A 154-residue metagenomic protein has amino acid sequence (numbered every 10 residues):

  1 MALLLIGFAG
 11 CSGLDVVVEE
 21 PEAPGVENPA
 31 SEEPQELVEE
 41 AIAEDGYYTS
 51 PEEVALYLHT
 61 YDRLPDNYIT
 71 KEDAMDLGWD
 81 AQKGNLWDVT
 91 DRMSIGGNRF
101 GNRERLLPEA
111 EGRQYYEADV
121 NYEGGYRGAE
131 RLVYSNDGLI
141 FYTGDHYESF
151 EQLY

Functional and structural regions predicted by a protein language model:
M1-A9: Sec-dependent bacterial lipoprotein signal peptides
G10-P29: Bacterial lipoprotein signal-peptidase II cleavage site
S31-P34: Residues forming the flavin
V38-I95: Extracytoplasmic/periplasm-facing segments of secreted or lipoprotein envelope proteins
D76-Y154: Functional cores of ribonucleases/endoribonucleases
